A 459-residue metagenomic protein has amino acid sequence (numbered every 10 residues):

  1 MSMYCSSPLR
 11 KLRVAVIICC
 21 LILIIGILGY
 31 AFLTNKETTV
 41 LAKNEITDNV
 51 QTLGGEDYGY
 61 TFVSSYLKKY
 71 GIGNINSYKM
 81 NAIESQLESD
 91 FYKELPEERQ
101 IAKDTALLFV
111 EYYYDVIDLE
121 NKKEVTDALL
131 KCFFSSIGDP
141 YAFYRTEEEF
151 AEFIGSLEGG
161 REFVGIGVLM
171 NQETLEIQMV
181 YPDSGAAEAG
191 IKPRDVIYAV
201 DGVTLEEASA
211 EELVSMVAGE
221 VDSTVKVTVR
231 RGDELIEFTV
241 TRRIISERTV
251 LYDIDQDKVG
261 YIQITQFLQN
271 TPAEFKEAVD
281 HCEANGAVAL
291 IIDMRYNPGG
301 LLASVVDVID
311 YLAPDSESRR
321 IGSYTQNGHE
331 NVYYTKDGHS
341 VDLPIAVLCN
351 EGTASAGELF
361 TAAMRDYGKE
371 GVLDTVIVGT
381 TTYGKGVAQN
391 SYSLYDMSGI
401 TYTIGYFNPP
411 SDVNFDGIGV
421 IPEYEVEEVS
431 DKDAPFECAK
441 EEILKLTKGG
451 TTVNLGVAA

Functional and structural regions predicted by a protein language model:
C5-L21, A31: N-terminal Sec-pathway targeting helices
L33-E56: Ser/Thr/Pro/Gly-rich low-complexity linker/stalk segments immediately outside membranes or between
T52-L53, A151, E158-A199, V203-A208 (+1 more regions): PDZ/PDZ-like domain segments forming the peptide/carboxylate-binding groove, activating on the N-terminal beta-strands
V63, I83, T105, L129 (+10 more regions): Terminal peptide-recognition signature
S64-K68, A186-S209, L290-D293, Y367-V372 (+1 more regions): Conserved PDZ fold ligand-binding element
N74-E88, Y92-E173, T224-V225, G232-T239 (+2 more regions): Extended, small/polar residue-biased N-terminal targeting/export presequences and adjacent propeptide/linker tracts
G167, D201-A287, D310, P314 (+2 more regions): C-terminal, low-ordered peptide segments at domain boundaries
S246-V250, P298-G352, Y383-M397, G405-N408 (+1 more regions): Gly/Ser/Thr-rich loop/hinge elements
